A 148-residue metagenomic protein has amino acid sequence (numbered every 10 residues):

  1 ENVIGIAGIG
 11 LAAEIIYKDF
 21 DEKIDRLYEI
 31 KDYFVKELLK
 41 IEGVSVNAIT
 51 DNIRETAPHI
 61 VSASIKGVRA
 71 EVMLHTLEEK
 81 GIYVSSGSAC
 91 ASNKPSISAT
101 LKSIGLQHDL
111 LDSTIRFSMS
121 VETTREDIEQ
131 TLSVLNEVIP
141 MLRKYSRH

Functional and structural regions predicted by a protein language model:
E1-I24: Conserved core segment of the aminotransferase class I/II
G5, R26, I30, D127 (+1 more regions): Hydrophobic alpha-helical membrane-association signature
I15-I16, E37, V138-L142: Short alpha-helical functional segments enriched in proximate histidine and acidic residues
Y17-M73, E79: Conserved PLP-dependent catalytic core of the aminotransferase class-I/II
V61-R116: Conserved C-terminal alpha-helix-loop-beta "cap" of PLP-dependent enzymes that closes/shapes the active-site mouth
S92, S96-H148: PLP-dependent enzyme catalytic core of the Aspartate aminotransferase-like
